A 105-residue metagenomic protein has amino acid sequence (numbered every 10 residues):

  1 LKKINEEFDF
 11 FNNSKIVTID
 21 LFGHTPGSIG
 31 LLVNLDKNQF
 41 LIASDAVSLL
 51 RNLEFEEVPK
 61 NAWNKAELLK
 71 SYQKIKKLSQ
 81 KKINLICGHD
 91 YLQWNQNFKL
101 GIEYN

Functional and structural regions predicted by a protein language model:
L1-D20, W63-K82: Metallo-beta-lactamase
D9-N12, V33, Q39, L50 (+1 more regions): Divalent-metal (often Zn2+) His-rich catalytic cores of metallo-beta-lactamase-fold enzymes
I16-F22, L41-S44: Active-site-proximal beta-strand elements of phosphoester/diester hydrolases
F22-G23, N34: Short polar/acidic secondary-structure junctions
H24-T25, D45-A46, H89-D90: Active-site metal-binding loops of divalent metal-dependent hydrolases
P26, K37-N38: A generic structural motif
S28-G30: Loop/turn-rich, solvent-exposed surfaces of beta-rich toroidal or solenoidal domains
A43-E67, S71: A hydrophobic, small-residue-rich beta->alpha segment in the mid-to-C-terminal subdomain of diverse proteins
